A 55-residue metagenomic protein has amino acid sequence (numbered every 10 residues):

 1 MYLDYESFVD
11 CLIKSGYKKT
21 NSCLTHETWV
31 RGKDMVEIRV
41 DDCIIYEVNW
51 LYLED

Functional and structural regions predicted by a protein language model:
M1-D10: Terminal, regulation- and interaction-focused segments at domain boundaries
V9, K14-D55: Acidic, low-complexity, intrinsically disordered interaction modules
